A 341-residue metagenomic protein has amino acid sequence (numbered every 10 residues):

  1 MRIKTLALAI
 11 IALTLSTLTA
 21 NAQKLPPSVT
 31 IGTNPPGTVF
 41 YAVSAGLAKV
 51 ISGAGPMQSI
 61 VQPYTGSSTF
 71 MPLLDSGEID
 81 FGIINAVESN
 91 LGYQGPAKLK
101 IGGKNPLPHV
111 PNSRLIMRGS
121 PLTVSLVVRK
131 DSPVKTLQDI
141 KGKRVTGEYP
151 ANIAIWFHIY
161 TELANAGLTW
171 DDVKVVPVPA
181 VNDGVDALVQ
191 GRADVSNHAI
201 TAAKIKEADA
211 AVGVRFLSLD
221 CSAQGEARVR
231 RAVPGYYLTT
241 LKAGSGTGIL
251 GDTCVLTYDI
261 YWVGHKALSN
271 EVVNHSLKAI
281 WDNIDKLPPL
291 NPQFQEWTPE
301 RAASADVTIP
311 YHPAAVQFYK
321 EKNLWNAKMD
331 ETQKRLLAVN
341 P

Functional and structural regions predicted by a protein language model:
M1-A7: Bacterial N-terminal signal peptides that target proteins for export
A7-T17: Bacterial N-terminal signal peptides
L18-A22: Sec/Tat signal peptide C-region and signal peptidase I cleavage site
P26-A54, Q58-I60, L122-Q190, S304-A314 (+1 more regions): Bilobed "Venus flytrap"/periplasmic-binding protein-like clamshell domains and structurally analogous long
D75-I116: N-terminal segment of the mature folded domain
A86-E88, G95-N105, L122, S132 (+3 more regions): Pocket-lining segment of extracytoplasmic ligand-binding domains
G142-T161, G235-W297: Ligand-binding clefts/hinges and TM-proximal coupling segments of bilobed small-molecule sensing domains
I200, K204-C221, R228, E271-H275 (+1 more regions): An extracytoplasmic/periplasmic, membrane-proximal ligand-sensing/linker region
